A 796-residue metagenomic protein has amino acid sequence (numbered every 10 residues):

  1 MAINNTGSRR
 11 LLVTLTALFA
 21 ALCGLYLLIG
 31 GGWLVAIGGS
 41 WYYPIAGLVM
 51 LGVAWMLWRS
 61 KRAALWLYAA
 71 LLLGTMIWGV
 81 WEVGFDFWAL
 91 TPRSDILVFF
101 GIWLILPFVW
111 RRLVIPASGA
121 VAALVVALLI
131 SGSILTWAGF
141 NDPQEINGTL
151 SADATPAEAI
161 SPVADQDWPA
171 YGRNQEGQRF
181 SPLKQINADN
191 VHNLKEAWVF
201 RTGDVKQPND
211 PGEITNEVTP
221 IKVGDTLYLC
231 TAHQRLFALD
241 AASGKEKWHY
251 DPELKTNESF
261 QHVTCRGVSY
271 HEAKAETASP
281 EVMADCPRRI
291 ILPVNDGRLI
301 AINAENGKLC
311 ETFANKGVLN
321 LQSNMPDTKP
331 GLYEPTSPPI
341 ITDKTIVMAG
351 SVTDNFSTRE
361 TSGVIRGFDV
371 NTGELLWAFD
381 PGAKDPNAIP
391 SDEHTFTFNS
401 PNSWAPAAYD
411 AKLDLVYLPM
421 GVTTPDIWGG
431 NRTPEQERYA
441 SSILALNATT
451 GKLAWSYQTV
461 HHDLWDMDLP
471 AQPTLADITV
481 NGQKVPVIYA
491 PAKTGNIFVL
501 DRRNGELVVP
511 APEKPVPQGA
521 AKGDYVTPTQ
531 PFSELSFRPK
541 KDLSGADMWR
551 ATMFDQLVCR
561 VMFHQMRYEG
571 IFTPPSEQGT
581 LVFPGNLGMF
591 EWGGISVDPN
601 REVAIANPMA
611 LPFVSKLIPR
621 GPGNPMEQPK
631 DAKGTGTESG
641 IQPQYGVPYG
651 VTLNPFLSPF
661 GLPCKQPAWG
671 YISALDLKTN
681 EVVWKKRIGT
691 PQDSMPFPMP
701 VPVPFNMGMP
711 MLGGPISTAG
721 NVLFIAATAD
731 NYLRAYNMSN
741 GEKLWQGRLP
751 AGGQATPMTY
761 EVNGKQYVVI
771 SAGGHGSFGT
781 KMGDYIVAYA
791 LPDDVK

Functional and structural regions predicted by a protein language model:
M1-T149: Topology signature of small-to-medium multi-pass alpha-helical membrane proteins
F99-P116, A120-P143, A241-E246, T264-H271 (+5 more regions): Hydrophobic or amphipathic alpha-helical targeting/insertion segments
S133-P182, T529-R538, L543-F554, G636-E638: N-terminal pre-domain segments of enzymes
L135-D165, N187-V191, E196, F200 (+4 more regions): N-terminal amphipathic, basic-rich helices that act as targeting or association modules
W168-G172, G212-H233, F260-R298, G331-T358 (+10 more regions): Repeat-blade elements of multi-bladed beta-propeller folds
Q175-S181, D204-D210, F237, D426-I427 (+1 more regions): Short, solvent-exposed loop/turn elements at domain surfaces
H192-V205, L236-E258, H262, H271-E276 (+11 more regions): Extracytoplasmic/lumenal domain signature
R502, P574-P575, T580-P612, L617-P619: Segments forming glycine/polar-rich beta-alpha architectures that bind adenosine-containing cofactors
